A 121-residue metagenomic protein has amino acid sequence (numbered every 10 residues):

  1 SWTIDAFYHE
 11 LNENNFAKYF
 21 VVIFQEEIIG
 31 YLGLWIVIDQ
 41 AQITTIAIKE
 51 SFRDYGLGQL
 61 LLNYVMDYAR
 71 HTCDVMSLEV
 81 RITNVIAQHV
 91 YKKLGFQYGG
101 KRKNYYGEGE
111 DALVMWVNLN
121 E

Functional and structural regions predicted by a protein language model:
S1-S51, L62-Y64, Y68, N118-E121: Acetyl-CoA-dependent GNAT
F7, Y31, F52, V90 (+2 more regions): Conserved hydrophobic/aromatic "anchor" residues that stabilize well-ordered secondary structure elements
Y19, R81-V85, L94, N104-E121: C-terminal "cap" of GNAT-fold acetyltransferases
I48, D54-D67, V85-L94: Conserved acetyl-CoA-binding loop-helix of GNAT-fold acetyltransferases
A69-E79: Conserved GNAT acetyl-CoA-binding A-motif
G100-K101: Conserved S-adenosyl-L-methionine
